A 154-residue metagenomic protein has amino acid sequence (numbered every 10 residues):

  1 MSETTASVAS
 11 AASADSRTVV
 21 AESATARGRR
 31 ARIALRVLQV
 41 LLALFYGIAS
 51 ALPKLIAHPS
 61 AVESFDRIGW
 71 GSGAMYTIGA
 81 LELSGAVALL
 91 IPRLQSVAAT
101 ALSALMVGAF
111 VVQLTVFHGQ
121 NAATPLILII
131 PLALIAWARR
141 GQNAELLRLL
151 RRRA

Functional and structural regions predicted by a protein language model:
M1-A49, I91-A154: Extended, low-polarity transmembrane helix blocks
Q39, F45-A74: Solvent-exposed, well-ordered loop and adjacent helix/strand elements within mature globular domains that form
K54, A61-V62, A80, L90 (+2 more regions): Amphipathic, positively biased hydrophobic alpha-helical segments used for protein targeting and membrane insertion
F65, M75, L81, L94 (+1 more regions): Short glycine- and Lys/Arg-enriched binding-loop motifs that mark or flank ligand-binding interfaces
W70-L90: Core segments of alpha-helical transmembrane spans in multipass integral membrane proteins
